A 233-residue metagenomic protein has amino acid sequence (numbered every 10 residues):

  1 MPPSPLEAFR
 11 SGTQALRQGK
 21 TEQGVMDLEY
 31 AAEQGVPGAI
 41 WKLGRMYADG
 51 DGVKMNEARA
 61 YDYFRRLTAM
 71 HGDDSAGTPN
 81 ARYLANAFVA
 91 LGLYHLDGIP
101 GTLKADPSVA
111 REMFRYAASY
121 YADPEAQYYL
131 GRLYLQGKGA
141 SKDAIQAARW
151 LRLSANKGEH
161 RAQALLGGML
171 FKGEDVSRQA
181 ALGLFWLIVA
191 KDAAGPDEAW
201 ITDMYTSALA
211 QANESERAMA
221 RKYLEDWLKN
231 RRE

Functional and structural regions predicted by a protein language model:
M1-M26, Q34, I40: N-terminal leader/linker segments that initiate helical-solenoid repeat arrays
P5, P37-A39, A85-N86, P124-A126 (+2 more regions): Helix-start (N-cap) detector for alpha-helical repeat units in TPR-like alpha-solenoids, especially tetratricopeptide
A8-F9, Q14-A15, K42-D49, L67 (+5 more regions): Hydrophobic face of amphipathic alpha-helices that form TPR/SEL1-like repeat modules and related alpha-solenoid
R17-Q18, E33, D51-M55, T78-A81 (+9 more regions): Short coil/turn and helix-start
G19-Q23, K54-D62, T102-M113, S141-W150 (+1 more regions): Structural signature of tandem alpha-helical TPR/SEL1-like repeats, specifically the intra-repeat loop/turn
A32, R66-A85, Y116-Y121: Flexible helix-coil transition and linker loops at the boundaries of alpha-helical arrays
A58-M70, S177-D197, K222-L228: TPR/TPR-like (Sel1-like) alpha-helical repeat modules
D192, P196-E233: Terminal, low-structured helical/coil segments at or just beyond the last alpha-helical repeat
